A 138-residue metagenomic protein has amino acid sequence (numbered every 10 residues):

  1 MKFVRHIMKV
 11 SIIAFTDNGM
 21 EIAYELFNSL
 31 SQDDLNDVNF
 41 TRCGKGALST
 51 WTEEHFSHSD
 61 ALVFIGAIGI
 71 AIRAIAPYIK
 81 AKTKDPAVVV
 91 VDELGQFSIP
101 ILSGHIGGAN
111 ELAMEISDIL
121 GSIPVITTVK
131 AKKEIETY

Functional and structural regions predicted by a protein language model:
F3-D37: N-terminal basic/disordered segments at the start of proteins
I13-N18, C43-K45, I65-I68: Structural motif
G19-A23, I70-A74, A109: Short glycine/serine/threonine-rich phosphate/pyrophosphate-binding segments that cradle anionic phosphate groups
D34-E54: A short, well-structured beta->alpha microelement
V38-G44, V63-G66, V90-V91, P124-T128: General beta-strand structural signal in soluble alpha/beta enzymes
W51-A71: Short, structured active-site "lid" loops
A81-P86, I106: A short alpha->loop->secondary-structure connector
V91-L102, L120-Y138: Internal, active-site/partner-interface "lid" segment
